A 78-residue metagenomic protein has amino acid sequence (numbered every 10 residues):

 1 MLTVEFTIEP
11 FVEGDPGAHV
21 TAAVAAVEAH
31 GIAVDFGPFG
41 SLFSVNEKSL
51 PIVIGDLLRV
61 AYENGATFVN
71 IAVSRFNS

Functional and structural regions predicted by a protein language model:
M1-S78: Charge-rich, low-complexity N-terminal segments
